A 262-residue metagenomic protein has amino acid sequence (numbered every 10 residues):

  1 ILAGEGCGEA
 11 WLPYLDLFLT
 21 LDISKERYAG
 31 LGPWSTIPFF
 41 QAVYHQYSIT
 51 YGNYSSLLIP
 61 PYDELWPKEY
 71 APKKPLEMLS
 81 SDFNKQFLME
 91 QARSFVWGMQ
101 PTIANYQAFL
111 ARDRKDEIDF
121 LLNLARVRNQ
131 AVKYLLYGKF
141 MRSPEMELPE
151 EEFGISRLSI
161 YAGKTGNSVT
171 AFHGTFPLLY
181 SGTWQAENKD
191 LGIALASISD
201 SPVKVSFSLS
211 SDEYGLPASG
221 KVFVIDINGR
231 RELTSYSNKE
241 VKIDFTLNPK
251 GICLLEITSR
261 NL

Functional and structural regions predicted by a protein language model:
I1-N228: Active-site-proximal substrate-binding groove within the catalytic cores of carbohydrate-active enzymes
G229-T234: Low-complexity "stalk/linker" and mucin-like segments enriched in Ser/Thr/Pro/Ala/Gly
S235-L262: C-terminal beta-strand-rich structural cap/linker in extracellular carbohydrate-active enzymes
